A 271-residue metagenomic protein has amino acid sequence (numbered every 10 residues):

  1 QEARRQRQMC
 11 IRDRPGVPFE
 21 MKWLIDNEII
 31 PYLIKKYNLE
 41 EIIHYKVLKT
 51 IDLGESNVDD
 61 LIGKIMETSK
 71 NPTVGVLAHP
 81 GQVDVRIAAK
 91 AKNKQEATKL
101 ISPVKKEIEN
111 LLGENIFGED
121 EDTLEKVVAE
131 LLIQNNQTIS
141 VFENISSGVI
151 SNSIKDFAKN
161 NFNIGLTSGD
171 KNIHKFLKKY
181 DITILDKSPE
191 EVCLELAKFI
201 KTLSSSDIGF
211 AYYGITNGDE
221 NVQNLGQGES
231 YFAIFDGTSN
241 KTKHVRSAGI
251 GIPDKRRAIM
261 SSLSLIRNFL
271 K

Functional and structural regions predicted by a protein language model:
Q1, G75-L77, N224: Replace "in large, NTP-powered and nucleic-acid-processing enzymes" with "in large, NTP-powered factors and other
Q1-R7, I11: Single conserved hydrophobic/aromatic residue that forms the stacking wall/gate of nucleotide- or nucleobase-binding
R5, R14-G16, H79, N144 (+1 more regions): Fold-independent oxyanion-binding glycine-rich loops and adjacent beta-strand/coil segments at enzyme active sites
R7, P72, V83-V85, I208 (+1 more regions): Conserved beta-strand core positions
R12-R14, V85-K90, T242-S247: Short, well-ordered beta-strand elements
R14-G81, R86-A88, E96-I101: Accessory alpha-helical/coil subdomains and C-terminal extensions that flank or cap enzyme catalytic cores
E96-I101, K105-K271: Short alpha-helical segments enriched in small residues
